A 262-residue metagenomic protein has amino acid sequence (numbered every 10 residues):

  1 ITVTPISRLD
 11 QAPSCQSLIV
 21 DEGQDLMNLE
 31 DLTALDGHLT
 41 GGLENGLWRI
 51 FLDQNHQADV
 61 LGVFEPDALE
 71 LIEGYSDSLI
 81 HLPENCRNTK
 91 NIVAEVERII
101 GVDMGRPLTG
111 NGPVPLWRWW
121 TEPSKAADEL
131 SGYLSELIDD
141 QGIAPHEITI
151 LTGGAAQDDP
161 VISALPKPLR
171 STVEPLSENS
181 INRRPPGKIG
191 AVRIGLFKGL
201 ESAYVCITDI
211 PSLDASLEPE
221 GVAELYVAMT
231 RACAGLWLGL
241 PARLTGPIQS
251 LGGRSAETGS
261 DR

Functional and structural regions predicted by a protein language model:
I1-R262: Conserved helicase motor core of SF1/SF2 NTP-dependent helicases
